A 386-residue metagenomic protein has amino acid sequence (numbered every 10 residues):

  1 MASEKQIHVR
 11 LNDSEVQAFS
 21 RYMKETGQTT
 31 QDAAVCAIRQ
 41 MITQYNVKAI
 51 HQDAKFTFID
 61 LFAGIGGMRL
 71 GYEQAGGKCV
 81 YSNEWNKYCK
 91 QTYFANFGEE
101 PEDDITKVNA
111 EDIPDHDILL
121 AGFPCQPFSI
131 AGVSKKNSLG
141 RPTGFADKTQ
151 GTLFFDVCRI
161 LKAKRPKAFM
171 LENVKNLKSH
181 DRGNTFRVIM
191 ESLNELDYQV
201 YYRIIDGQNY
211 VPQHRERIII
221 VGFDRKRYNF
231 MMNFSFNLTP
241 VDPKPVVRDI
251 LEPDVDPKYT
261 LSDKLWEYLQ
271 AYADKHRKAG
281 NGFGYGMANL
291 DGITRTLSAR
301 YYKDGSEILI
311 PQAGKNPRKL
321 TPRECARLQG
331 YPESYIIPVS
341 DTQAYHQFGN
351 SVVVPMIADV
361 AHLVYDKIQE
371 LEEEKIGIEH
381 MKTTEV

Functional and structural regions predicted by a protein language model:
M1-V16, S20-K24: Short Lys/Arg-rich basic patches
A18, T26-A49: Short, basic amphipathic alpha-helical segments that act as recognition/interaction helices in nucleic-acid-binding
Y45, D263-V386: C-terminal target-recognition/interaction regions appended to catalytic cores
D60-I65: Class I SAM-dependent methyltransferase "Motif I" SAM/SAH-binding loop
N83-W85, E172-N173: Conserved acidic E/D residue at the C-terminus of a beta-strand in Rossmann-like folds
Y88-Q91: Short alpha-helix immediately C-terminal to the canonical SAM-binding loop
V108-I118, I130-T296, R300: Class I S-adenosyl-L-methionine
